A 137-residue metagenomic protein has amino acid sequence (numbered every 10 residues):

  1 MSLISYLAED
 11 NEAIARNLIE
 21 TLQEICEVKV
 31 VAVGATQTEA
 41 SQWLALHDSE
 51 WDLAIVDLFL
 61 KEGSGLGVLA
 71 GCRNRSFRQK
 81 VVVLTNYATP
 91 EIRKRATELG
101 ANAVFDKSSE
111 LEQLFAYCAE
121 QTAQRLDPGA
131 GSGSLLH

Functional and structural regions predicted by a protein language model:
E9: Conserved acidic carboxylate
E12-V33: Two-component/phosphorelay signaling modules centered on CheY-like receiver
V33-L53: Acidic, metal-coordinating helix/loop segments flanking the phosphotransfer/catalytic sites of two-component signaling
T36, S64-G67: Acidic catalytic/metal-coordinating carboxylates
L58-F59: The short loop immediately C-terminal to the conserved phospho-acceptor aspartate in CheY-like receiver
L66-F77: Short amphipathic alpha-helix used as the core "switch/output" element in two-component signaling
A88-F105, S109: Alpha4 helix (beta4-alpha4-beta5 surface) of REC/receiver domains from two-component response regulators
